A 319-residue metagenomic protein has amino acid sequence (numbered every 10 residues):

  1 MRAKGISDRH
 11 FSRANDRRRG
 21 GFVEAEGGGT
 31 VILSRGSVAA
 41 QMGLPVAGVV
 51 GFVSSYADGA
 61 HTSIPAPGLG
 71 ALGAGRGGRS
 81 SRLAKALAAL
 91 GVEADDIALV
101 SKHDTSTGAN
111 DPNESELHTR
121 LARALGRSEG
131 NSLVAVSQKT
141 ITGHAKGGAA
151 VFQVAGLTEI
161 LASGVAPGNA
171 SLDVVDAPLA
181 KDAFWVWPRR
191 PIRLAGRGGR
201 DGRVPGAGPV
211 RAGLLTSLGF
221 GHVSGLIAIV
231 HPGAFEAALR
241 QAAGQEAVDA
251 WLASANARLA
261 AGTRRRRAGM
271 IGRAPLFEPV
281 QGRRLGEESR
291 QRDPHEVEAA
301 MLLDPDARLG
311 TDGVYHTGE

Functional and structural regions predicted by a protein language model:
M1-V23, V53-A74, K102-P112, E129-V186: Acyl-CoA/ACP chain-elongation machinery
K4-V92, A98-L99, A228-H295: Condensing-enzyme catalytic core mediating Claisen C-C bond formation in acyl metabolism
G20-V23, T216-F220: Short Gly/Pro-enriched turn/cap motifs at secondary-structure boundaries
V23-L44, H144-N169, A180-G202, S224-G233: Active-site-proximal alpha-helical scaffold in enzymes
S37-A39, S55, T105-T107, T140-T142 (+2 more regions): Short, glycine-/Ser/Thr-/acidic-enriched flexible segments
Q41-A47, G91-D96, G126-L133, P205-P209: Short helix-terminating capping/connector loops at secondary-structure junctions
K85, L303-E319: Extended non-globular C-terminal regions
G130-S137, R193-A212: Short, hydrophobic/aliphatic alpha-helical segments
